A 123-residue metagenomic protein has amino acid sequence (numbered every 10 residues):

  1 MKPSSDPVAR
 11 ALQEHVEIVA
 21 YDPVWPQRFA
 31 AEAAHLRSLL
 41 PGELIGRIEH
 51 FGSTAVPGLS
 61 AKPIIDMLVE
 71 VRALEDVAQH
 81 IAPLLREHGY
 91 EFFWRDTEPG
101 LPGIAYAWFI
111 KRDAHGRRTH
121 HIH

Functional and structural regions predicted by a protein language model:
M1-E49: Helical scaffold of the NTase/Pol beta-like nucleotidyltransferase catalytic core
V8-Q13, G58-K62, A114-G116: Short, flexible turn/loop "capping" segments at secondary-structure junctions
E14-V16, P63-M67, R118-H120: Short amphipathic alpha-helical segments
V19-L36, V71-F109: Metal-dependent nucleotidyltransferase catalytic core
H35-Q79: Active-site nucleotide-donor binding segment shared across nucleotidyl transfer reactions
G46, L59, F93, G116-R118: A structural preference for long, well-packed, hydrophobic secondary-structure segments
R112-H123: Surface-exposed, charge/polar-rich loops and edge strands
